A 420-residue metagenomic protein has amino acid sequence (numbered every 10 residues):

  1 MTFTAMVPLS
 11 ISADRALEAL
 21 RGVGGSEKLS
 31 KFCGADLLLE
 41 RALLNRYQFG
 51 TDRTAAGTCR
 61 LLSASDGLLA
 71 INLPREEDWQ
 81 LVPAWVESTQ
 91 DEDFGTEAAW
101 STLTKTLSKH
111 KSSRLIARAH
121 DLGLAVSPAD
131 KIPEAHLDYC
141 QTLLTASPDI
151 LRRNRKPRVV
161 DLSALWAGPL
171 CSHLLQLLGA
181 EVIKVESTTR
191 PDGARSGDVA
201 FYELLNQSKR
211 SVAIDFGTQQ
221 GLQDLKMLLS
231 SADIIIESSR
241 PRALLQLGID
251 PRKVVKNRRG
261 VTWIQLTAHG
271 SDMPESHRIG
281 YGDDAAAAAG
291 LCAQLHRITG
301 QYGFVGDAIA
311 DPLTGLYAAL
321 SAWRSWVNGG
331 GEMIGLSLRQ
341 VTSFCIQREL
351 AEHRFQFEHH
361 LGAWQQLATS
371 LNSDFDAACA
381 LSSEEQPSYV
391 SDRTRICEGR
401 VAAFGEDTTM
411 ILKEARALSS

Functional and structural regions predicted by a protein language model:
T2-A55, L61, D66, L73-L81 (+4 more regions): N-terminal helix-loop segment corresponding to the beta1-alpha1 unit of nucleotide/adenylate-binding folds
P83-S88: N-terminal segments that mediate ammonia production and transfer in glutamine-dependent amidotransferase systems
D91: A short alpha->loop->secondary-structure connector
F94: A Lys/Arg-rich helix-loop hairpin that forms a DNA/phosphate-binding surface
